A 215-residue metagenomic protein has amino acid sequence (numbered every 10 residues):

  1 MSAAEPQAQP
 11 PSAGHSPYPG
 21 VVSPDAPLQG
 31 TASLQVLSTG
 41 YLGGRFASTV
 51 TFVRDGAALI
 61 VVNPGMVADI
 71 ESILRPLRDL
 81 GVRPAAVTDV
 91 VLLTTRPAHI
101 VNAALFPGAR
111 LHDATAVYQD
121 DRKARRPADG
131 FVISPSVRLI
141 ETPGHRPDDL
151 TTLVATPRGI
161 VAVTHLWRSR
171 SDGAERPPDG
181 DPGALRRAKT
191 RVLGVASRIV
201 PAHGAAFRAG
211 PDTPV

Functional and structural regions predicted by a protein language model:
M1-A57, L193-R198, R208-V215: Zn-dependent metallo-beta-lactamase
Q29, S33-T39, V50-R54, I60-V61 (+1 more regions): Core dinuclear metal-dependent hydrolase active-site scaffold
T39-D89: Pre-active-site segment of Zn-dependent metallo-hydrolases
G44-A47, V53, D113-D129, L150 (+1 more regions): Active-site-proximal loop/helix segment associated with metal-binding centers of metalloenzymes
V53, N63, V87, T94 (+4 more regions): Divalent metal-coordination and catalytic microenvironments
A68, E141, P147-V215: Metallo-beta-lactamase
I70-H112, R198: Active-site metal-binding motif and surrounding structural segment of the metallo-beta-lactamase
R75, A104-R146, P177-S197: Metallo-beta-lactamase
